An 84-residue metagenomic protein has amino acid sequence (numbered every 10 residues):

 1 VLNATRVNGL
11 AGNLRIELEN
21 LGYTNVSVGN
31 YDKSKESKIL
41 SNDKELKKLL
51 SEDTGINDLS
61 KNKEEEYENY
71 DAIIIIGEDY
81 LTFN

Functional and structural regions predicted by a protein language model:
V1-E36: Extracytoplasmic/periplasm-facing segments of secreted or lipoprotein envelope proteins
L10, F83-N84: Short active-site-adjacent structural elements
Y23-F83: BRCT (BRCA1 C-terminal) domain core and associated BRCT-interaction motifs
